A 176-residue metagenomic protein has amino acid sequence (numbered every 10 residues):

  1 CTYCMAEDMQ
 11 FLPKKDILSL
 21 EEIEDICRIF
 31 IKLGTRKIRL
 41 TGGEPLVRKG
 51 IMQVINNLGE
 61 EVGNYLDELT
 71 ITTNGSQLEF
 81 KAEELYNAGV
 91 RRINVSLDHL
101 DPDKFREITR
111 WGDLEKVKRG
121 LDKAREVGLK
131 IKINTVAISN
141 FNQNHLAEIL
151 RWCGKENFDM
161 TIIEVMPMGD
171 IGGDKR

Functional and structural regions predicted by a protein language model:
T2-L69: Conserved alpha-helical substructure of the radical SAM core
M9-F11, P45-V47, G75-F80, R91 (+3 more regions): Conserved radical SAM core fold
K14-L18, E22, T109-D113, F141: Alpha-helix N-cap and loop-to-helix initiation/capping positions
I23, I51, L78, V117 (+1 more regions): Aromatic/hydrophobic pocket-lining residues that form the small-molecule binding cavity in soluble enzyme cores
L33-R39, Y65-T70, R91-R92, L97 (+1 more regions): Conserved C-terminal portion of the radical SAM core fold that forms the substrate/S-adenosylmethionine-binding
Q77-A88, L150-R151: Short amphipathic alpha-helices and their capping/turn segments at secondary-structure boundaries
